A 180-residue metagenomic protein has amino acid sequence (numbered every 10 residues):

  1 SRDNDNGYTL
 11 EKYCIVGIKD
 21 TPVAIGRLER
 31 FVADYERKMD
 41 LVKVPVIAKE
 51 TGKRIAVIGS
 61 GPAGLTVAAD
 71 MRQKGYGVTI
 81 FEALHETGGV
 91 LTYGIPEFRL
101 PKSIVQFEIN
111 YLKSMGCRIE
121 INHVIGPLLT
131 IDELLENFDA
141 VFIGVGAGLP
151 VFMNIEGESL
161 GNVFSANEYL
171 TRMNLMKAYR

Functional and structural regions predicted by a protein language model:
S1-V32, T79, E86, G116-I119: Iron-sulfur cluster-binding cysteine motifs and their immediate structural context in ferredoxin-like electron-transfer
S1-Y13, V32-I58: Short Fe-S-cluster ligation motifs
E11-I25, R54-M71: Short flanking/linker segments adjacent to small metal-binding domains or redox-active Cys/His motifs
L28, L91-D139: N-terminal Rossmann-like dinucleotide/flavin-binding domain of flavoprotein oxidoreductases that bind FAD/FMN
V32-A48, F107-P127, P150-R180: Glycine-rich dinucleotide-binding loop and its adjacent helix/turn
A56-F81, E120-T130, L135, G146-V151 (+1 more regions): Rossmann-like dinucleotide/flavin-binding elements
Y76-T92: Glycine-rich FAD pyrophosphate-binding loop
I143-G144, S165: Redox-cofactor binding/interface segments in oxidoreductases and associated redox assembly factors
